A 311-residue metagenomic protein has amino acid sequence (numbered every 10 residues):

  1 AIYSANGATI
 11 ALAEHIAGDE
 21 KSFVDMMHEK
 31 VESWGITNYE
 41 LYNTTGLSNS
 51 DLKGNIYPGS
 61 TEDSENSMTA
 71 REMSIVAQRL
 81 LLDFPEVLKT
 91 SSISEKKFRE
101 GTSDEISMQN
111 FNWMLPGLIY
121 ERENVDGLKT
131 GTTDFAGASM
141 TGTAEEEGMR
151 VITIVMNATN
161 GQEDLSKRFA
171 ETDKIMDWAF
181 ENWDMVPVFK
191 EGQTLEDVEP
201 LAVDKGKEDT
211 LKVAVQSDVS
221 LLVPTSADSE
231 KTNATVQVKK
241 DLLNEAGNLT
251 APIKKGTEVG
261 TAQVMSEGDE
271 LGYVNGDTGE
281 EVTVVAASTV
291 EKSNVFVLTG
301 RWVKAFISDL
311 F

Functional and structural regions predicted by a protein language model:
A1-S4: Short helix- or helix-capping micro-motifs that position conserved polar/aromatic residues at function-defining sites
G7-A8: Mid-bilayer segments of alpha-helical transmembrane spans in multi-pass integral membrane proteins that mediate
A11-A13, D126: A short, structure-level motif marking secondary-structure boundaries and short turns
A13-A77, L82: Mid-domain, small-residue-enriched loop/turn segments at the edges of structured enzyme/sensor domains
T61-S67, E72-F311: Domain-terminus/edge residues, biased toward the C-terminal soluble/receptor-binding domains of extracytoplasmic
